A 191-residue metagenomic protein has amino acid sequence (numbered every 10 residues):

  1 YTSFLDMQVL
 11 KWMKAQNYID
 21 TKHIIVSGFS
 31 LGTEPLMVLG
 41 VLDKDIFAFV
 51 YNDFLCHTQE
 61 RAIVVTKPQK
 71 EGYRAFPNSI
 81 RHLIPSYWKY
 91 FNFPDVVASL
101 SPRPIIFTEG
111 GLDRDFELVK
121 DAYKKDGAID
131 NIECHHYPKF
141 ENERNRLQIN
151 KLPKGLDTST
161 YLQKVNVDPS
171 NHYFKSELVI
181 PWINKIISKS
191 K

Functional and structural regions predicted by a protein language model:
Y1, A48-V97, P102, K124-A128: Mobile cap/lid helix-loop segments that gate and shape the active-site cleft of serine hydrolases
Y1-N17: Alpha/beta-hydrolase active-site loop
Y18-S30: Alpha/beta-hydrolase fold nucleophile elbow
T21, I46-F47: Core-facing hydrophobic residues within beta-strands of well-ordered domains
S27, N52-D53, Y137: Alpha/beta-hydrolase-fold catalytic nucleophile elbow
T33-K44: Short glycine-enriched nucleophile-adjacent loop and the immediately C-terminal alpha-helix near the catalytic center
V41, W88-K139: Serine-hydrolase catalytic core
K125-K191: C-terminal catalytic histidine-bearing segment of alpha/beta-hydrolase fold enzymes
